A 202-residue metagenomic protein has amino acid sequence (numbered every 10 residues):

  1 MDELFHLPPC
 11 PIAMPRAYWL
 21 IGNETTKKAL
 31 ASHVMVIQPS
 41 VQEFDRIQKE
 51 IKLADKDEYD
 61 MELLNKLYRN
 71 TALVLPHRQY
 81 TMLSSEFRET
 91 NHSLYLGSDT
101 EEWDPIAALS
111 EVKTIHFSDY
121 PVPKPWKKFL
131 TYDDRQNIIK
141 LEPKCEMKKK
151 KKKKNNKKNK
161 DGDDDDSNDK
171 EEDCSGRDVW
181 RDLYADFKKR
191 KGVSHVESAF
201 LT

Functional and structural regions predicted by a protein language model:
M1-L20, K27, M35-I37: GT-A fold catalytic core of metal-dependent nucleotide-sugar glycosyltransferases, centered on the diacidic
M1-P8, L30, Q48-K49, L64 (+1 more regions): Short intrinsically disordered, low-complexity coil segments enriched in acidic
Y18-L20, S40-Q42, Y80: Short acidic/polar capping segments at secondary-structure boundaries
L20-T25, P121-P125: Short, surface-exposed beta-strand/loop "edge" segments at domain boundaries and coil↔beta transitions
A29-L30, S110: Short, solvent-exposed loop/turn segments at the edges of secondary structure
L30-S32, Y59: A conserved catalytic-core signature of glycosyltransferases
S32-F44: Conserved nucleotide-sugar donor-binding and metal-coordinating catalytic region shared by glycosyltransferases
E43-D45, I51-T202: A glycosyltransferase accessory/donor-loop signature
